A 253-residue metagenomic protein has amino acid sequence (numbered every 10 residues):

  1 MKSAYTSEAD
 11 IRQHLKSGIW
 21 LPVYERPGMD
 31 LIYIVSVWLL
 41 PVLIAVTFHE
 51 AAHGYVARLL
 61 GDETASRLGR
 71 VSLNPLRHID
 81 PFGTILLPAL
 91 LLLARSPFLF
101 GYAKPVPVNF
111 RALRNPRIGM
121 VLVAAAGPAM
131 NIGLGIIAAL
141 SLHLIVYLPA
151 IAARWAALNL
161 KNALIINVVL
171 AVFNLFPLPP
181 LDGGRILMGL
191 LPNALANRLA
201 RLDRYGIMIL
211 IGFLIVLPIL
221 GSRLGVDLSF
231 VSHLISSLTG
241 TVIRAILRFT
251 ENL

Functional and structural regions predicted by a protein language model:
M1-I11: Extreme N-terminal basic, low-complexity initiation segments that serve as generic localization/processing leaders
Y5, H14, G18-L253: Hydrophobic transmembrane alpha-helices and their immediate loop junctions in multi-pass integral membrane proteins
